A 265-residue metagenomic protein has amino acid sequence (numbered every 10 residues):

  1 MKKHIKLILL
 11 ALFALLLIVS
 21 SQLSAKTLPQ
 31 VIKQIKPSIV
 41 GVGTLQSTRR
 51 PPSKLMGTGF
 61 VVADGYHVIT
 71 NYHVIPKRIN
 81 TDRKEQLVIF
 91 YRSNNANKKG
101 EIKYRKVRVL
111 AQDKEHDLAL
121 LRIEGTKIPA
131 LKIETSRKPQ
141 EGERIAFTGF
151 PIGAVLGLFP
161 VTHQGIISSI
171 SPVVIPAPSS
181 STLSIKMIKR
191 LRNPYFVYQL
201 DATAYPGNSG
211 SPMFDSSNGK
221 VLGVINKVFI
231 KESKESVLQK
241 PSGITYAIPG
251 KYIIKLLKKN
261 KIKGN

Functional and structural regions predicted by a protein language model:
M1-L10: Bacterial N-terminal signal peptides that target proteins for export
L10-V19: Bacterial N-terminal signal peptides
L23-Y72, R108, E115-L118, Q140 (+1 more regions): N-terminal activation segment of mature serine protease catalytic domains
Q30-V31, R78, R108-L110, E124-L158: Active-site substrate-binding loop(s) of clan PA
I35-P52, R122-A130, V161-K258: Active-site region of chymotrypsin-like
A63-K114: Catalytic-histidine neighborhood of serine endopeptidases, predominantly the chymotrypsin-like S1/PA family
N71-H73, F150, N218, K227: Short, surface-exposed secondary-structure boundary micro-motifs
E85-V88, A96-V107, E143-A146, P160-S181: Beta-strand/loop subdomains of soluble extracytoplasmic proteins
